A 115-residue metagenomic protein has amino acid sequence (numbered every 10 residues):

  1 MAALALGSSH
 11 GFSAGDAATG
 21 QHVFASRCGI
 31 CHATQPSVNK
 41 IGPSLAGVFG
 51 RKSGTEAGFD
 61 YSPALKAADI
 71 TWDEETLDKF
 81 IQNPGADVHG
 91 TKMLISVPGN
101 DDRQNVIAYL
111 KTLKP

Functional and structural regions predicted by a protein language model:
S8-S9: N-terminal signal peptide c-region/cleavage motif recognized by signal peptidases
G15-S37, L45: Sequence/structural segment immediately N-terminal to covalent heme-attachment motifs in c-type and related
T19, V23, K40, S44 (+5 more regions): Extracytoplasmic/secreted proteins, especially bacterial periplasmic and envelope-associated proteins
H32-V38, G50-R51, Q82: Detector for the c-type heme attachment site
V48, K52-T55, P84-V88: A short secondary-structure junction motif
A57-E75: Short Fe-S-cluster ligation motifs
D73-P115: C-terminal capping alpha-helices of c-type cytochrome domains
